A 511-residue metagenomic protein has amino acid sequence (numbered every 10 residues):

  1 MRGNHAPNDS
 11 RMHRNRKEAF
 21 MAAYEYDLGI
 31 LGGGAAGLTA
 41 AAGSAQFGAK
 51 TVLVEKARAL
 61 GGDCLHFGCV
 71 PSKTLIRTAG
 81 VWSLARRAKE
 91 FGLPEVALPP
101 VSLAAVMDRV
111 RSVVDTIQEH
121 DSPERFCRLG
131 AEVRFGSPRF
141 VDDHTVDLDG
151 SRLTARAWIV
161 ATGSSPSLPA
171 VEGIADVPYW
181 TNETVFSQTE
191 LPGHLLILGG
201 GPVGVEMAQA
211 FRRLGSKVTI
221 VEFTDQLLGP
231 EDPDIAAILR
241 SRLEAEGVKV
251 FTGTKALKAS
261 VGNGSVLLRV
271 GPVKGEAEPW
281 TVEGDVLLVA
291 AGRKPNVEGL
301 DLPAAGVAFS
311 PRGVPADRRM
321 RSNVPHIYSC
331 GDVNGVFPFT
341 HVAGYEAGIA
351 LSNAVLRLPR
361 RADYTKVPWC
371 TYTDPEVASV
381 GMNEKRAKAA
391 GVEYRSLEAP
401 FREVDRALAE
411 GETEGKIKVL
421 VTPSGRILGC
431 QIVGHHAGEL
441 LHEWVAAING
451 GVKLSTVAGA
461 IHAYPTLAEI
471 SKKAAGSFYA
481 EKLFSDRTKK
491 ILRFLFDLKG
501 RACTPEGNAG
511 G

Functional and structural regions predicted by a protein language model:
N8-F20: Short, Lys/Arg-enriched N-terminal segments with co-localized hydrophobic residues within the first ~10-30 amino acids
A22-A36, L191-G201: Beta1/beta-strand and adjacent pyrophosphate-binding region of the FAD-binding site in flavoprotein oxidoreductases
A22-Y26, A42-A49, E55-L191, T219 (+8 more regions): Glycine-rich flavin
G29-G33, T39-A40, A45-A57, V70 (+3 more regions): Flexible, glycine-rich terminal cap/loop adjacent to redox cofactors in electron-transfer oxidoreductases
G29-L31, P138, L153-G163, I197-L198 (+2 more regions): Short hydrophobic core segments
A41, A45, A208, R212-R213: Gly/Ala-rich phosphate-binding loop of Rossmann-like dinucleotide-binding domains, activating on the conserved
A175-L191, T281-L356, E443-A447, A458: FAD-site-proximal beta/loop scaffold in flavoenzymes
I235-I238, C330-R386, L467-D486: A conserved FAD-binding loop/helix module that cradles the flavin
